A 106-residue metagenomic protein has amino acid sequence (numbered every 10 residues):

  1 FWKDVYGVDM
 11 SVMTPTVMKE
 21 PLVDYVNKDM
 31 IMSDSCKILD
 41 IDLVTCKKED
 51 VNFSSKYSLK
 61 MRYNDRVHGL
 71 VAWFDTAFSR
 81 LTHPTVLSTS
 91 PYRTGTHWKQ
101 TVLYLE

Functional and structural regions predicted by a protein language model:
F1-E106: Class I SAM-binding transferase module
